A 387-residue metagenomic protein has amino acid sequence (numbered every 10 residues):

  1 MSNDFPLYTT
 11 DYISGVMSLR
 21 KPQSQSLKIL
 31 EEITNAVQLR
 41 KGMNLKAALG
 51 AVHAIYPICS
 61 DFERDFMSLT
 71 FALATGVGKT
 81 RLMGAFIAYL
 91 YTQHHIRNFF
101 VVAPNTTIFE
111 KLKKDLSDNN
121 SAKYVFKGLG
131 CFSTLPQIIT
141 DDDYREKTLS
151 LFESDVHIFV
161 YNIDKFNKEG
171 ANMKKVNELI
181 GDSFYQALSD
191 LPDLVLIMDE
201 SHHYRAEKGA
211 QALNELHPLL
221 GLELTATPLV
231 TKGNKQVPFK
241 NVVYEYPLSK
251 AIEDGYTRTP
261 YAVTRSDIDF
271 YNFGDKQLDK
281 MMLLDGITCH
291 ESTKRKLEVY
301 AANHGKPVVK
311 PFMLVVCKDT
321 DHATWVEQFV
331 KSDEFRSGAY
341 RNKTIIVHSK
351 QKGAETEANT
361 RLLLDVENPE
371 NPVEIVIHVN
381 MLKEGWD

Functional and structural regions predicted by a protein language model:
S2-A72: Conserved pre-motif I regulatory segment
K79-T80: Conserved lysine of the Walker
A85-A88, T92, R97, T106 (+3 more regions): Signature of the SF2 helicase/ATPase Hel1-core->accessory helical subdomain module
H95-K127, K318-D321: Conserved Walker A/P-loop ATP-binding site and its immediately adjacent core in helicase/helicase-like ATPase domains
K123-E178: Inter-Walker segment of RecA-like/P-loop motor cores
I138-Y144, I163-K168, T344-E357, V379-K383: Conserved helicase motor
K240-T344, K350: Conserved interdomain linker/interface between the two RecA-like ATPase lobes of SF2 helicase motors
Q351-H378: Conserved helicase ATPase core of P-loop NTP-dependent helicases/translocases
